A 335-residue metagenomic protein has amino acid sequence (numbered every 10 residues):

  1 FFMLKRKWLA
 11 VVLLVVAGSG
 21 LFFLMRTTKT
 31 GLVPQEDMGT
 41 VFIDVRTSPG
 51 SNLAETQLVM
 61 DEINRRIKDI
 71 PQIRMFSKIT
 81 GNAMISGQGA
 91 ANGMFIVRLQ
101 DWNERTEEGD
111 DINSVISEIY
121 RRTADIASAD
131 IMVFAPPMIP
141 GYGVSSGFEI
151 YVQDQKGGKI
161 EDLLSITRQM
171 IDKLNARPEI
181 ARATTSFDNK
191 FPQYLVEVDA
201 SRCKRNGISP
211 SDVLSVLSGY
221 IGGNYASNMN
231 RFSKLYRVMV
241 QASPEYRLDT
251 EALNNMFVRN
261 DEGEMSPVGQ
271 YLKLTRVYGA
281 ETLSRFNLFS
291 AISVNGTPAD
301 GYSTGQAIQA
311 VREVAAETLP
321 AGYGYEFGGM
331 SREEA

Functional and structural regions predicted by a protein language model:
F1-L32: Signature of alpha-helical transmembrane segments and their immediate interfacial
F2-M3, E333-A335: Pore- and gate-forming transmembrane helices of large, multi-pass membrane proteins
R6-K7, P49-G50, D199-A200: Short loop-to-helix capping motifs
W8, F22-F23, T27, F42 (+4 more regions): Surface-exposed amphipathic alpha-helical segments in non-transmembrane regions that serve as interaction surfaces
G31-P34, M330-S331: Short helix-loop junctions at transmembrane helix boundaries
D37-N52: Short extracytoplasmic/periplasmic juxtamembrane "stem" segments immediately C-terminal to an N-terminal membrane anchor
A83-S86, G141: AMP-binding (ANL) adenylation modules
